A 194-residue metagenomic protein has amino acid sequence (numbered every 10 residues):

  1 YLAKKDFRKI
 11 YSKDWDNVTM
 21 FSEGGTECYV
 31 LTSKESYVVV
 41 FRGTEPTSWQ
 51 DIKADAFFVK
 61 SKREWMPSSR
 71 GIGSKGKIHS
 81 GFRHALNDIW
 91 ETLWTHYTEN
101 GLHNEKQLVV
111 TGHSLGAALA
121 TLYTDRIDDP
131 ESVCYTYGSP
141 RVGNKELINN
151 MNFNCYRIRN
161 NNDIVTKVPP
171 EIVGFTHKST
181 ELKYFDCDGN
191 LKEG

Functional and structural regions predicted by a protein language model:
Y1-T111, L115-G194: Non-catalytic, mobile gating and regulatory segments of ester bond hydrolases
